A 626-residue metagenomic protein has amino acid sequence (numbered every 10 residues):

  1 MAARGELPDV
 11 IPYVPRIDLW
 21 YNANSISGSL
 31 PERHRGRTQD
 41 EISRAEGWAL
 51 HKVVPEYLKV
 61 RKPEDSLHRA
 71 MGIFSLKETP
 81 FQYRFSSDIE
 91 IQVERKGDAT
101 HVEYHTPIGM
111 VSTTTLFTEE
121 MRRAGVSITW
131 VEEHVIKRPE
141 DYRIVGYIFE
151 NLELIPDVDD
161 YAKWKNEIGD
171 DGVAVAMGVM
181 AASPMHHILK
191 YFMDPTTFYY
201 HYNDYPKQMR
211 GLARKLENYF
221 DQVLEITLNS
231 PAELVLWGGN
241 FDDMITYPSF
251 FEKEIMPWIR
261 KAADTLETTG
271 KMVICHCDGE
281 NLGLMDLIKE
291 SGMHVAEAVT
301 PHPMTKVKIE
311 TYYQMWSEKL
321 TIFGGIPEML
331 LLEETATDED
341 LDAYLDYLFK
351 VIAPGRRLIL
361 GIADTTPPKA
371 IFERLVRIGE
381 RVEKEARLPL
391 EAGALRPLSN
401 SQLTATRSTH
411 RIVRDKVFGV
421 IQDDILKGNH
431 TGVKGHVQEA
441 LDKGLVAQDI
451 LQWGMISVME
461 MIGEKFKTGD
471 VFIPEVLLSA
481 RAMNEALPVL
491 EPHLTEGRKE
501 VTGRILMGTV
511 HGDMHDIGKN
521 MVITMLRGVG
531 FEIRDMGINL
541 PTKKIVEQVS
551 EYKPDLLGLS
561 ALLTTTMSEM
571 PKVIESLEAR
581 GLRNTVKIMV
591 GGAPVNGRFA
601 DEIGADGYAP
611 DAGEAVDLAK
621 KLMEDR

Functional and structural regions predicted by a protein language model:
M1-H34, T114, V135-S399: Active-site loop segments of alpha/beta catalytic cores
V14-R16, K52-K59, T79-D88, K96-I128 (+3 more regions): Glycine-rich, aromatic-flanked loop segments that form ligand/cofactor-binding clefts across common enzyme folds
A23-S86: Segments that shape or occlude catalytic/ligand-binding pockets
W237-S249, I362-T366, Q448, E460-L477 (+1 more regions): Glycine-rich, proline-tolerant flexible connector loops at the mouths of alpha/beta enzymes
A336-D338, D342-L360, T365-E385, V573-R626: Active-site/ligand-binding-proximal alpha/beta "capping" segment
N400-G497: Long amphipathic alpha-helical segments
E500-M536: Glycine-rich active-site/cofactor-binding loop and its immediate structural neighborhood
V522-V529, R534-A605, E614-K620: Cofactor-cradling patches in redox/metallo enzymes
